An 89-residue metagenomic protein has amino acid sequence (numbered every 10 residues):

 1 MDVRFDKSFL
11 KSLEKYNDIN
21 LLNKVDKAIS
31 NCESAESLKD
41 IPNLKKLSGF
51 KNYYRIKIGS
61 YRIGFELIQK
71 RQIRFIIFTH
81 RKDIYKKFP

Functional and structural regions predicted by a protein language model:
M1-A28: Arg/Lys-rich, positively charged N-terminal/basic patches that mediate binding to nucleic acids
D2, K7, I19, I58-R62 (+1 more regions): Enriched for short, Lys/Arg-rich terminal
K11, N31, D83: Active-site micro-motifs of SAM-dependent methyltransferase domains
S30-R55: A short, surface-exposed loop/turn module that caps and links secondary-structure elements
